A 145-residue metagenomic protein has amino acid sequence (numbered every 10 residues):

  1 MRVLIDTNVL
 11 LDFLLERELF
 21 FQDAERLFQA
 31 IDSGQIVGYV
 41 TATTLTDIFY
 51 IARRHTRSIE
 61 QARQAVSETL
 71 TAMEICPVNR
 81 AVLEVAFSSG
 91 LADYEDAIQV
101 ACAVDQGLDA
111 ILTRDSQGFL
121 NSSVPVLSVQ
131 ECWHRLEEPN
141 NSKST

Functional and structural regions predicted by a protein language model:
M1-V40, R54-E60, N121, L127-T145: Short, well-structured N-terminal submotif of metal-dependent ribonuclease cores
V9, D47-I51, V85: A general alpha-helix detector
E25, D47-E74: Active-site-proximal, substrate-binding regions of enzyme catalytic domains and RNA-binding/basic surfaces
V40-T44, V82: Short, conserved alpha-helical segments within structured domains
T44, A65, S116, C132: Residue-level "edge-of-site" marker
T46, V85, G118-F119, H134: Positions that flank functional sites
T71, G107, S122-S123: Short, structured coil segments at secondary-structure junctions
E74-S116, K143-T145: Active-site neighborhoods of divalent-metal-dependent phosphate/nucleic-acid chemistry enzymes
